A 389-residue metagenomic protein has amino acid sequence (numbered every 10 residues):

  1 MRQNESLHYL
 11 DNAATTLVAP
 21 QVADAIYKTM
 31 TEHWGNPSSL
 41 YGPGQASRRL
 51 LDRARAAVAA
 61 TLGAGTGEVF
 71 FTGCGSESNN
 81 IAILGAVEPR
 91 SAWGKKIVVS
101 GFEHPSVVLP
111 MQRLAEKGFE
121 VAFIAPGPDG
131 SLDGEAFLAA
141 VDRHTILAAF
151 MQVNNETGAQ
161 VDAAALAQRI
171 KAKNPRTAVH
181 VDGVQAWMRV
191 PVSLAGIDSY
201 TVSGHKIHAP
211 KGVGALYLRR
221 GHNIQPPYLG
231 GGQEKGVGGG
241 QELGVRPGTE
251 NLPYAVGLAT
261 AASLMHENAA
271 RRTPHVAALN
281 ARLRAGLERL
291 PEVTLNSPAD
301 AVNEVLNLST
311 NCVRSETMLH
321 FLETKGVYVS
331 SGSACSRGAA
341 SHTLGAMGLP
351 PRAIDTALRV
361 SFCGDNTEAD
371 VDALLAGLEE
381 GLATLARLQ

Functional and structural regions predicted by a protein language model:
M1-Q389: Pyridoxal 5′-phosphate
